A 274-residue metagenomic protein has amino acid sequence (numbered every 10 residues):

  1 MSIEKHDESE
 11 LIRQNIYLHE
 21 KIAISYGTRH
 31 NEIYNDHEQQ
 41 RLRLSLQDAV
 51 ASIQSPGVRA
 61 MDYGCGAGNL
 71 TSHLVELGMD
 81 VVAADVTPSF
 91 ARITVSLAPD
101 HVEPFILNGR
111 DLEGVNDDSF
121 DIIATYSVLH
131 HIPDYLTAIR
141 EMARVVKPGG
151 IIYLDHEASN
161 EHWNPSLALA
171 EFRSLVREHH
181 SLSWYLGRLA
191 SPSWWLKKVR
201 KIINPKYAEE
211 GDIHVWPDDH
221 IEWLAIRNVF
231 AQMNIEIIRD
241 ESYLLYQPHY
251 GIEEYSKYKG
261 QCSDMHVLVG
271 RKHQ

Functional and structural regions predicted by a protein language model:
M1-S55, H73, S263: Conserved class I S-adenosyl-L-methionine
M61-Y63, A67-L112: Class I SAM-dependent methyltransferase SAM/SAH-binding core
E113-I122: A short acidic, Gly/Pro-enriched loop at the edge of an enzyme's catalytic core that lines a small-molecule cofactor
I122-D134: A short SAM/SAH-binding and catalytic strip from SAM-dependent methyltransferases
L136-P148: A short glycine-rich, Lys/Arg-flanked "PGG" loop and its adjoining helix->strand segment in the class I
I151-W194: Conserved class I S-adenosyl-L-methionine
P217-N234, R239-D240: Short alpha-helix
M233, E253-Q274: Core SAM-dependent methyltransferase catalytic element
